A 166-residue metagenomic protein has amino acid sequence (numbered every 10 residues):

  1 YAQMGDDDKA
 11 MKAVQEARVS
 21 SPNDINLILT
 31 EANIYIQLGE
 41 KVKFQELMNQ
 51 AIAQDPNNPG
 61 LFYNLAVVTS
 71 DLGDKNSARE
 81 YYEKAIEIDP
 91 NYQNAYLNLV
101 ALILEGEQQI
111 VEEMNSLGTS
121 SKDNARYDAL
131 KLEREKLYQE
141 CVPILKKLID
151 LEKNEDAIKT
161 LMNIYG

Functional and structural regions predicted by a protein language model:
Q3, Q37-L38, D71-L72, N98-A101 (+1 more regions): Register position in tetratricopeptide repeats
Q3, T30, N64, N98-L99 (+1 more regions): Canonical tetratricopeptide repeat
A17, Q50-A51, K84-A85, L148: Canonical positions in the second alpha-helix
S20, Q54, I88, D150-L151: Structural marker of alpha-solenoid helical repeat scaffolds
D24, N58, Y92, N154-E155: Residue-level recognition of tetratricopeptide repeat
L27, L61, A95, A157-I158: TPR alpha-solenoid repeat register
E105-I144: Short coil/linker segments at helix-helix boundaries
